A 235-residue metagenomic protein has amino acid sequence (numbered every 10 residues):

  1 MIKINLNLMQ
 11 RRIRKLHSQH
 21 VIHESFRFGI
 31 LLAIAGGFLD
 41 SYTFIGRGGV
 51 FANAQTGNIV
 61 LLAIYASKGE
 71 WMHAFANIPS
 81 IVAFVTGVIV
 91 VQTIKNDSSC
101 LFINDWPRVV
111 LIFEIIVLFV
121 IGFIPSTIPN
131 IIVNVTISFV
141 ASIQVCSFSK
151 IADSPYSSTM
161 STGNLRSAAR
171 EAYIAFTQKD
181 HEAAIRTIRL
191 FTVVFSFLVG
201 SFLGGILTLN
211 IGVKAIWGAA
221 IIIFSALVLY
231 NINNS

Functional and structural regions predicted by a protein language model:
I2-S235: Alpha-helical transmembrane segments of multi-pass membrane proteins
